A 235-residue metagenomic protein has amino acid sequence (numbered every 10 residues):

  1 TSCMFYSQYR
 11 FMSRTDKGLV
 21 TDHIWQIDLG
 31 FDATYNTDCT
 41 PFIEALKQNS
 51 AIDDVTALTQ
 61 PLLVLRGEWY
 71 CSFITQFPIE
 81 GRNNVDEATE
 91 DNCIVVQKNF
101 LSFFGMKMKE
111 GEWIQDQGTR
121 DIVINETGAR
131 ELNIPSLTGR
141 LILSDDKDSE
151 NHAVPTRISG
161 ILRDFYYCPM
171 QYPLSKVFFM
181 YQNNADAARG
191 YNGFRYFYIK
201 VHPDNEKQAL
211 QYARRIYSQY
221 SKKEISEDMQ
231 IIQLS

Functional and structural regions predicted by a protein language model:
T1-D22: Alpha-helical transmembrane segments
F5, Y35, L63-G67, L132 (+1 more regions): Short catalytic/ligand-binding loop motif for oxyanion handling, primarily in non-cytosolic enzymes, centered on
K17-A33: Short extracytoplasmic/periplasmic juxtamembrane "stem" segments immediately C-terminal to an N-terminal membrane anchor
L29-D32, L58-Q60, N125-T127: Structural motif
T37, P41-D54, E126-R130, E150-S235: "Rare, low-scoring activations can occur in soluble or secreted enzymes where short amphipathic helices or signal
I43-E110, D228-I232: Short amphipathic beta-strand/extended segments in non-transmembrane regions
D86-K176: Hydrophobic secondary-structure segments that place a key small or acidic residue at a functional site
